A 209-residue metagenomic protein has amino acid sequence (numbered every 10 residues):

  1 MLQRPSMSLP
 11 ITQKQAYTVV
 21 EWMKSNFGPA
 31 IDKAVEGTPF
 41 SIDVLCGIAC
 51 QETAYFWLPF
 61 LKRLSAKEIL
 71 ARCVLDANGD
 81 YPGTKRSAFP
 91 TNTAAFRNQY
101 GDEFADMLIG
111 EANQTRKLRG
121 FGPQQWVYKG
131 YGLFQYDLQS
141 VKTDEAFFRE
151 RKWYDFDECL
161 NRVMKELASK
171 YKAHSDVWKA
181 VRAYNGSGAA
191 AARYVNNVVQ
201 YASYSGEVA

Functional and structural regions predicted by a protein language model:
M1-S6: Short, Lys/Arg-enriched N-terminal segments with co-localized hydrophobic residues within the first ~10-30 amino acids
L9-A209: Catalytic glycan-binding domains that act on GlcNAc-containing polysaccharides
